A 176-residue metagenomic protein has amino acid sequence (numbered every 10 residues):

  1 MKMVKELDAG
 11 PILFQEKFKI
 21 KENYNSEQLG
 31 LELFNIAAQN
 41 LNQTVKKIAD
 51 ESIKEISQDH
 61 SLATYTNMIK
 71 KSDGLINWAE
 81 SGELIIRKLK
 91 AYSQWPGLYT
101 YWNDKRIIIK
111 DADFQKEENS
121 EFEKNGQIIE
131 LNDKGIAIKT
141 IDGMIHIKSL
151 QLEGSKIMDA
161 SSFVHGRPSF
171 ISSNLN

Functional and structural regions predicted by a protein language model:
M1-S72: Donor/substrate-binding cores of folate-linked one-carbon enzymes
G10, A63, G74, I107 (+1 more regions): Change "...and in nucleic-acid phosphodiester-cleaving endonucleases..." to "...and in nucleic-acid processing enzymes
K19, L75, E153: Short, flexible active-site loop motifs that bind/organize anionic cofactors or intermediates
N67-M68, D73-L84: Active-site loop ensemble at the mouth of alpha/beta enzyme cores that anchors a bound cofactor
A79-N176: An anion-binding loop in the catalytic cleft
